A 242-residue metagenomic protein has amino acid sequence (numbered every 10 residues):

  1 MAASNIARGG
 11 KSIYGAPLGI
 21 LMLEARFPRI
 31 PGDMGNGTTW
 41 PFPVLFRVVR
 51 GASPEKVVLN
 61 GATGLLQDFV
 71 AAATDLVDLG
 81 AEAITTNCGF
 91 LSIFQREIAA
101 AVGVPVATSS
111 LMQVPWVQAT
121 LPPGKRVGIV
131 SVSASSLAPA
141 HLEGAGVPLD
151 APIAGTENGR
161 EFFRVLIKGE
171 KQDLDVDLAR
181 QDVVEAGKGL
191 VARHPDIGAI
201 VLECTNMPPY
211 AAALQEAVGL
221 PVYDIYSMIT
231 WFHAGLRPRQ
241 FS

Functional and structural regions predicted by a protein language model:
M1-L66, S133-L174: N-terminal glycine-rich anion-binding loop in soluble enzyme alpha/beta folds
A2-S12, A16-L21, W40-A83, N87 (+5 more regions): Metallocofactor- and cofactor-centric catalytic cores in central/energy metabolism, strongly enriched
A83-Q95, A107-Q113, V132-S136, E203-P209 (+1 more regions): Gly/Ser/Thr-rich loops at beta-strand to alpha-helix junctions that form or flank small-molecule/cofactor-binding
E97, V106-R126, S131-S133, A138 (+1 more regions): Conserved mixed alpha/beta catalytic, RNA-binding, or beta-rich assembly cores of soluble enzyme, regulatory
E97-L121, Q215-H233: Short, acidic/small-residue loops that bind anionic groups at enzyme active sites
T120-I129, G144, I167-E170, L236-S242: Short, surface-exposed amphipathic charged segments that create phosphate/polyanion-binding patches used for binding
Q172, L178-A212: Charge-patterned, long linear interaction tracts outside catalytic cores
E203, M207-P209, Y223-S242: C-terminal functional extensions of proteins
